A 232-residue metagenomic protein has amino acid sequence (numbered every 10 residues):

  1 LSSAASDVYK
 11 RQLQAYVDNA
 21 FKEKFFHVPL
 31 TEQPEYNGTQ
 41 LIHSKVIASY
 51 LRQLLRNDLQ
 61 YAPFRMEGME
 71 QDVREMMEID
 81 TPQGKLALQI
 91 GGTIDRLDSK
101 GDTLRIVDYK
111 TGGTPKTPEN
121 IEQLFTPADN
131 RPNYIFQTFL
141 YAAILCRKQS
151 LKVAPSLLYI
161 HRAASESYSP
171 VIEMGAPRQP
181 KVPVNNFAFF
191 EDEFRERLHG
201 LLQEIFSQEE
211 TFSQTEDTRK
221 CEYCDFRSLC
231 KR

Functional and structural regions predicted by a protein language model:
L1-R232: RecB-family 4Fe-4S metal-dependent nuclease core
